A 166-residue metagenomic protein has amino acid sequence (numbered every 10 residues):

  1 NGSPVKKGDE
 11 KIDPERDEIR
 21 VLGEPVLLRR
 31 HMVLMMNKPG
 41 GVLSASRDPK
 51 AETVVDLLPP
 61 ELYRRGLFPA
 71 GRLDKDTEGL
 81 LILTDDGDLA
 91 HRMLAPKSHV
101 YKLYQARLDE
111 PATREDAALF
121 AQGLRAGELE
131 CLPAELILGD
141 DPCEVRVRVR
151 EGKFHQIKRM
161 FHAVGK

Functional and structural regions predicted by a protein language model:
G2-K166: Basic, flexible Lys/Arg- and Gly-enriched helix-loop patches that mediate nucleic-acid binding at interfaces with rRNA
